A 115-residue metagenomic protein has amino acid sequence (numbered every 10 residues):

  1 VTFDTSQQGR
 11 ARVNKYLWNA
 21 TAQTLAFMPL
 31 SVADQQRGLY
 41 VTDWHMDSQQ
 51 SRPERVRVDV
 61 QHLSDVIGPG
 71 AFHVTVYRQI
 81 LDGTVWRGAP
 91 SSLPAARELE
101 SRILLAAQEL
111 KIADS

Functional and structural regions predicted by a protein language model:
V1-S115: Ser/Thr-rich, low-complexity intrinsically disordered terminal regions
